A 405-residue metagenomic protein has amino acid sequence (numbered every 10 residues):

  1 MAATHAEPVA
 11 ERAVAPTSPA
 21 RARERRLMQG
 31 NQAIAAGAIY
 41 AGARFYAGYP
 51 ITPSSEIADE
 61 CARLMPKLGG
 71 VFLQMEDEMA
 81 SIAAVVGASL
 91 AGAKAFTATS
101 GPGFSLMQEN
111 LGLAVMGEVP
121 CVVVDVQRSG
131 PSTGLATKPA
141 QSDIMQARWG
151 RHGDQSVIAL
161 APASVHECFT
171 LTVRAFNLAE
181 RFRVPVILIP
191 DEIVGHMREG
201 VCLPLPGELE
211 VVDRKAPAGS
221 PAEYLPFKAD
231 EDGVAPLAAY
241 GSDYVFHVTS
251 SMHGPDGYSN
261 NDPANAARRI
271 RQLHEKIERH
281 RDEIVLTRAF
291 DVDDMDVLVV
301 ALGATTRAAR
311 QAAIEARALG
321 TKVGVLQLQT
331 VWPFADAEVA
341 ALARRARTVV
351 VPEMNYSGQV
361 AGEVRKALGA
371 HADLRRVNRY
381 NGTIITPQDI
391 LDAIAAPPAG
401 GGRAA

Functional and structural regions predicted by a protein language model:
M1-W149, S156, E192, Y380 (+2 more regions): Thiamine diphosphate
Q29-I34, E275-V297, R310: Glycine-/acidic-rich phosphate or pyrophosphate-binding loops and their flanking alpha/beta elements
A62-K67, E275-K276, Q311-V325, G369-H371: Short helix-loop-beta junction
K138-E192, K215-A218, A393: Conserved thiamine diphosphate
V186-R288: Conformationally flexible catalytic loops at phosphate/diphosphate-handling active centers
A304-L342: Generic long, charged, amphipathic alpha-helical segments
P352-A405: Peripheral docking tails and interdomain loops at the edges of cofactor- or intermediate-handling domains
